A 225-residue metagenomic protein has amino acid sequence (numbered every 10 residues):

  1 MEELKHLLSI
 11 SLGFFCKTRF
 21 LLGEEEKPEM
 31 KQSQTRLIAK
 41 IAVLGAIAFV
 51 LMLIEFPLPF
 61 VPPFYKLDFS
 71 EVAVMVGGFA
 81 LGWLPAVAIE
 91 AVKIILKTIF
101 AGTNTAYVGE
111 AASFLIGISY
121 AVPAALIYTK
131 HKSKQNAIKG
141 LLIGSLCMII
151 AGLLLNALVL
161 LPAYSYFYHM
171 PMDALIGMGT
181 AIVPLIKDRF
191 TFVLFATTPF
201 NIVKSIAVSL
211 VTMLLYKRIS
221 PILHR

Functional and structural regions predicted by a protein language model:
L4-H6: Cationic, low-complexity basic patches in intrinsically disordered or flexible, solvent-exposed regions
S9-R225: Loop-helix junctions at membrane interfaces
